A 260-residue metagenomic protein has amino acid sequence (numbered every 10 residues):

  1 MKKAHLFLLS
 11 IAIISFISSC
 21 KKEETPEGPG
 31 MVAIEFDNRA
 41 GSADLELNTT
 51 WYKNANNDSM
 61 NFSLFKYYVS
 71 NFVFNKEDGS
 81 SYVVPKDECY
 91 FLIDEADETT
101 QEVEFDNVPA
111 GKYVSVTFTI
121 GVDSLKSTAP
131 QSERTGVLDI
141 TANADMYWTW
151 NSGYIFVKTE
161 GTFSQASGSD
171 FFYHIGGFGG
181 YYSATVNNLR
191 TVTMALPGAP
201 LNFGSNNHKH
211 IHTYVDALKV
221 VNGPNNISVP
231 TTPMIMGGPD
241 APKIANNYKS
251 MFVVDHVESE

Functional and structural regions predicted by a protein language model:
M1-H5, K21-K22: Positively charged n-region of N-terminal signal peptides that target proteins for export
L6-I14: Sec-dependent N-terminal signal peptides
F16-S19: C-terminal motif of bacterial Sec signal peptides marking the signal peptidase cleavage site
K21-E260: A short, solvent-exposed, low-complexity linear motif enriched for acidic/polar residues with Pro/Gly/Ser/Thr
